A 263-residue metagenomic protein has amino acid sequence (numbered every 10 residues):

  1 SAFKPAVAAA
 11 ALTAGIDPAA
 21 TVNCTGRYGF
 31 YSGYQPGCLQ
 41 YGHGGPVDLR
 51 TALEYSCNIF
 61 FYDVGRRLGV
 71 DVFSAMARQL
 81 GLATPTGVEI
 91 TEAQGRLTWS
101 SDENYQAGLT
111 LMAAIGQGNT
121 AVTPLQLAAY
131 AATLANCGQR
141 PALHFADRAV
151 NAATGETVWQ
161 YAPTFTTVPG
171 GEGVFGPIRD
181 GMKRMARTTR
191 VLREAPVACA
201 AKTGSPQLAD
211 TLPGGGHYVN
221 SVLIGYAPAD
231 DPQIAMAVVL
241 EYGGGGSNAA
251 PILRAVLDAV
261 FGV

Functional and structural regions predicted by a protein language model:
S1, A6-E241: Beta-lactam-recognizing serine transpeptidase/beta-lactamase-like catalytic domain environment
L127, G245-R254: Short, charged, low-complexity patches
E156-W159, P163, I252-V263: Short, gly/Ser/Thr-rich active-site loops of penicillin-recognizing serine hydrolases
